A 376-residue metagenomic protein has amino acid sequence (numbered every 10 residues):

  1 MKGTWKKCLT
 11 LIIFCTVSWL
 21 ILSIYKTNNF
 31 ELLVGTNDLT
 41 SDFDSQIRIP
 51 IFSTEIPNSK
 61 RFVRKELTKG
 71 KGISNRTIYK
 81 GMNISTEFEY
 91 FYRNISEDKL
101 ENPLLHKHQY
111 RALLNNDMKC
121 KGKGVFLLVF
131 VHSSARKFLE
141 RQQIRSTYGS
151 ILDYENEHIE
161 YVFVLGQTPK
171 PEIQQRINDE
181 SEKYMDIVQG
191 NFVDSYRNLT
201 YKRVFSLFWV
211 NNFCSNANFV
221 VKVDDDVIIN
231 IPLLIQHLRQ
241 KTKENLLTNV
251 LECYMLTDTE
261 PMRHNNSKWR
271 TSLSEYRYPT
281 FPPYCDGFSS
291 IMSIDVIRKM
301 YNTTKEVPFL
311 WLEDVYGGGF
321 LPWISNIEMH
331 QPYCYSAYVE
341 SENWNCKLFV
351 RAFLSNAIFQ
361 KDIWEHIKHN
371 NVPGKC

Functional and structural regions predicted by a protein language model:
M1-E66: N-terminal signal-anchor transmembrane helix specifying type II single-pass membrane topology of secretory-pathway
W5, T200, F219, V227-G319 (+4 more regions): Conserved catalytic core of nucleotide-sugar-dependent glycosyltransferases
P50, E55-C120, R136-R141: Long, contiguous juxta-domain segments that are non-catalytic but functionally important
G122, R145-H158: Short, acidic, metal-binding catalytic loop of nucleotide-sugar glycosyltransferases
G124-H132, I144, E160-F163, D226: Hydrophobic targeting segments
V162-N218: Active-site-proximal specificity loops/subdomain of glycosyltransferases
N326-N371: PAPS-dependent sulfotransferase catalytic core
